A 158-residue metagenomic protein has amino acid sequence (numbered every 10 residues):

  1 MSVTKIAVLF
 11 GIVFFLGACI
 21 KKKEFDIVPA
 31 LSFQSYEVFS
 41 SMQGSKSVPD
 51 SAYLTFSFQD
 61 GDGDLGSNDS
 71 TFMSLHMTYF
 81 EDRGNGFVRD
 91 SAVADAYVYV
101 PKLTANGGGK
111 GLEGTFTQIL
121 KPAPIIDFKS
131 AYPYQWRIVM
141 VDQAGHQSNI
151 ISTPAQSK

Functional and structural regions predicted by a protein language model:
S2-L9: Sec-dependent signal peptide recognition, specifically the positively charged N-region followed immediately by
F15-A18: C-terminal motif of bacterial Sec signal peptides marking the signal peptidase cleavage site
I20-K23: Bacterial signal peptide processing site
V28-K158: First exposed extracellular module after export/assembly in secreted or surface-exposed proteins
